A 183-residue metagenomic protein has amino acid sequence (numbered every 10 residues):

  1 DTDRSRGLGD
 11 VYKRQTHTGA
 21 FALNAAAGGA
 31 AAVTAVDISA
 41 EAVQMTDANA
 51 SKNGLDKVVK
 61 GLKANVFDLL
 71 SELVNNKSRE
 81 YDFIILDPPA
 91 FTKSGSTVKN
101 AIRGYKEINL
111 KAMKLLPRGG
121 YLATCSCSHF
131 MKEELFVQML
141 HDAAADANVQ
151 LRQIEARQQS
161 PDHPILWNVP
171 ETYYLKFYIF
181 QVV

Functional and structural regions predicted by a protein language model:
D1-Y12: Single conserved hydrophobic/aromatic residue that forms the stacking wall/gate of nucleotide- or nucleobase-binding
T18-A30: Conserved SAM-binding loop of SAM-dependent methyltransferases across substrates and taxa, primarily the Class I
A32-D37: Conserved SAM-binding motif I beta-strand of class I
E41: Conserved Rossmann-like nucleotide-cofactor binding loop
Q44-D82: S-adenosyl-L-methionine
E80, E107, Y121-V183: C-terminal catalytic and target-recognition region of SAM-dependent MTase-like enzymes, primarily methyltransferases
D82-K111: Mobile active-site "lid"/loop adjacent to the S-adenosyl-L-methionine
L116-P117: Helix-to-beta-strand junctions that scaffold the AdoMet/dcAdoMet cofactor pocket in Class I SAM-dependent enzymes
